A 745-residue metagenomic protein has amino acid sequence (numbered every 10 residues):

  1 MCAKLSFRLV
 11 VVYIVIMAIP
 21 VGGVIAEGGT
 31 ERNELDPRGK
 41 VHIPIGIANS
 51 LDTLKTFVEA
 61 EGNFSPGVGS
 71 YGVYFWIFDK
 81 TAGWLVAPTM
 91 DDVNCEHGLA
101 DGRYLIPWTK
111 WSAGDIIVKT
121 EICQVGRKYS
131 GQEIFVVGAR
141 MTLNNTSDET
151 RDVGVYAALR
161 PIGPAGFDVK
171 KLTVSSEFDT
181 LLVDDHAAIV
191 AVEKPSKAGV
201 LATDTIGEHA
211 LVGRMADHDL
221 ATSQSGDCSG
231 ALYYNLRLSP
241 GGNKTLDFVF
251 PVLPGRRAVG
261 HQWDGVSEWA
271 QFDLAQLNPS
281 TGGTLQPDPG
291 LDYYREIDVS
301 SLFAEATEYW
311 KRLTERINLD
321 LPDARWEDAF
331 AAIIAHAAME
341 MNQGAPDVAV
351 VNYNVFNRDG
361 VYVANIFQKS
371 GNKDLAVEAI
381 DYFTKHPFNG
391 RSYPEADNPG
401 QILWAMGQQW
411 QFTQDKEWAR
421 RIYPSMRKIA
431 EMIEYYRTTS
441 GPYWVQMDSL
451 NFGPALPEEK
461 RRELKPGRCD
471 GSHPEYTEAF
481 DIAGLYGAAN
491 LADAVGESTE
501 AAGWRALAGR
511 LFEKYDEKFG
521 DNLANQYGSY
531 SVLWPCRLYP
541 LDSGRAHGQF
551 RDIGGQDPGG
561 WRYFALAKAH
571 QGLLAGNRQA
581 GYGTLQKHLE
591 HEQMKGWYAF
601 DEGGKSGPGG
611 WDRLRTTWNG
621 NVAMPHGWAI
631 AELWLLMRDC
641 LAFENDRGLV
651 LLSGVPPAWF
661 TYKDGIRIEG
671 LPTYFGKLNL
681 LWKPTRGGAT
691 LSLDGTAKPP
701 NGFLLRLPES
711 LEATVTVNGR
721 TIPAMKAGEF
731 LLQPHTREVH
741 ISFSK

Functional and structural regions predicted by a protein language model:
M1-V11: Bacterial N-terminal signal peptides that target proteins for export
V10-P20: Bacterial N-terminal signal peptides
G23-D320, E644, G648-K745: Terminal accessory carbohydrate-recognition/targeting modules of carbohydrate-active enzymes
N94-G98, T120-G131, H386-Y393, Q408-F412 (+1 more regions): Aromatic/His-enriched, Gly/Pro-containing loop or helix-boundary segments that lie immediately adjacent to catalytic
H97-W108, T314-A349: Conserved oxyanion/phosphate-binding beta-strand-loop segments in alpha/beta enzyme cores
H186, A191-A210, R312-A335, N357-R358 (+6 more regions): Active-site acid/base region of carbohydrate-active enzymes
R237-S239, N243-R295, A349, G390-D397 (+3 more regions): The feature captures the catalytic groove of carbohydrate-active enzymes
V355-N389, P399, P424, E475-A479 (+5 more regions): Active-site core of glycosidic bond-cleaving carbohydrate-active enzymes
